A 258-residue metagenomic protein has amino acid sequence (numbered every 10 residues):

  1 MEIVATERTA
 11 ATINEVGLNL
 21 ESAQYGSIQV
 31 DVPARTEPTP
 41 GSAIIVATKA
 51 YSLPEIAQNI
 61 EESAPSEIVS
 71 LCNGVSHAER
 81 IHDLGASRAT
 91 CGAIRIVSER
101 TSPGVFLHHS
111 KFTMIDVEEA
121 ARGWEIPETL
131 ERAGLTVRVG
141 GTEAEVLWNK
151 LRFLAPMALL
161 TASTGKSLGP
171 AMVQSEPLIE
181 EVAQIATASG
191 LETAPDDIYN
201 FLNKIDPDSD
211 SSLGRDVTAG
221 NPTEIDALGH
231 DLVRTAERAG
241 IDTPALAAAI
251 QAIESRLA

Functional and structural regions predicted by a protein language model:
M1-Q24: NAD(P)-binding Rossmann-fold cofactor-contacting core
R8, Y51-S52, V75-S76, V146 (+1 more regions): Short alpha-helical
E21-V105: Rossmann-like NAD(P)(H) cofactor-binding subdomain of soluble oxidoreductases
L71-N149, P156: Rossmann-fold dinucleotide-binding core
G104-M114, A162-P170, S209-A219: Helix-loop-beta segment of a Rossmann-like dinucleotide-binding subdomain
E125-T136, V173-A194: Flavin-binding catalytic cores
A144-Q184: Active-site-proximal catalytic alpha-helix in oxidoreductases
I179-A258: NAD(P)-dependent Rossmann-like dehydrogenase/reductase catalytic/cofactor-binding core
